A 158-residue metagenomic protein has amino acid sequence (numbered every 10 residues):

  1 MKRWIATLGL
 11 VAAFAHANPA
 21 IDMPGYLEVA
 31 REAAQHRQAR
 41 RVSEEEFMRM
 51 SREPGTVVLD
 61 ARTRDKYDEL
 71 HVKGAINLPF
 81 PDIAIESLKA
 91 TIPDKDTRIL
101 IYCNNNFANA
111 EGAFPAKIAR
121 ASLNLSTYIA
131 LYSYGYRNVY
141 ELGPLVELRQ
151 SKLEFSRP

Functional and structural regions predicted by a protein language model:
W4, H16-R40, D68-V72, I76 (+1 more regions): Rhodanese-like catalytic fold shared by cysteine-dependent sulfurtransferases and DSP/PTP-type phosphatases
A6-F14: Hydrophobic helical h-region of N-terminal Sec-dependent signal peptides in bacterial secretory/periplasmic proteins
H36-M50: A short, well-structured juxtamembrane/interface segment
F47, V57-R62, A75-L78: Short hydrophobic beta-strand that contains or immediately precedes a catalytic carboxylate
R52-E53, T63, V72-K73: Flexible, glycine-rich surface segments
P54-L59, K95-T97: Short coil/turn segments at beta-strand junctions that form active-site/ligand-binding loops
